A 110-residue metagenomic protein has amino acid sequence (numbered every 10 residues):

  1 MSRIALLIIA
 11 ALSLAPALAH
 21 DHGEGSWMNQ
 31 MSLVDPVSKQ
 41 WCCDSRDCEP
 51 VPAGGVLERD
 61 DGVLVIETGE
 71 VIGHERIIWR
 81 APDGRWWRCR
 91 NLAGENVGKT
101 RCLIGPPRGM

Functional and structural regions predicted by a protein language model:
M1, M28-M31, M110: Detector for methionine-enriched segments
S2-I8: Sec-dependent signal peptide recognition, specifically the positively charged N-region followed immediately by
I4, D21-G23, I77, C102: Positively charged, low-complexity intrinsically disordered regions
L14-P16: N-terminal signal peptide c-region/cleavage motif recognized by signal peptidases
L18-E70: N-terminal secretory signal peptides
G55-E58, G62-M110: Helix-rich interaction surfaces within compact, conserved domain-sized segments that mediate assembly or partner
